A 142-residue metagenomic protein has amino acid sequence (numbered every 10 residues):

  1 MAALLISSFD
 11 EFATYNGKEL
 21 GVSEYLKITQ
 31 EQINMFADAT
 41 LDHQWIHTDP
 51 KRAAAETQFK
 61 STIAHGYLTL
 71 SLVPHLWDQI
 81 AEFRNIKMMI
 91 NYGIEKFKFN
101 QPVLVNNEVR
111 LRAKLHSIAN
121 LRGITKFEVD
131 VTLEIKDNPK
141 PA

Functional and structural regions predicted by a protein language model:
M1-Y15, P102-A142: HotDog/MaoC-like acyl-thioester-processing domains
A2-A64: Catalytic strand-loop segment that frames the active site of acyl-thioester-processing enzymes
Y15, G21, N85-K87, A142: A generic structural signal for short, non-catalytic loop/turn and secondary-structure boundary residues
V22-E24, Q32, M88-E95, N107-V109 (+1 more regions): A generic structural signal for short beta-strands and their flanking turns/coil linkers
N34-A37, L70-P74: Predominant activation on well-ordered alpha-helical scaffold segments within soluble catalytic domains
T57-S61, S71-R112: Hydrophobic beta-strand-centered segment that forms part of the acyl-chain substrate-binding groove
